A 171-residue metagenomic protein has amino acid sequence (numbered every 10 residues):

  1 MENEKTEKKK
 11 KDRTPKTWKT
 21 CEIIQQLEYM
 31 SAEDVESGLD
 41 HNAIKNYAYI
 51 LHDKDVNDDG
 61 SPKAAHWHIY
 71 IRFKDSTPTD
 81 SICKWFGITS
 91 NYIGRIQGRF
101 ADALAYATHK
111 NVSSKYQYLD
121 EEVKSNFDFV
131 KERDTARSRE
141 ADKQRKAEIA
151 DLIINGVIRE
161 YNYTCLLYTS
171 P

Functional and structural regions predicted by a protein language model:
M1-A65, R72-T77, S81: Signature for HUH/AEP ssDNA processing cores
K74, R159-N162: Residue-level recognition of strand-loop junctions within catalytic nucleotide-signaling folds
K74-K146: DNA replication initiation modules
Y168-P171: Conserved small/polar residues in nucleotide/adenosyl-binding loops
